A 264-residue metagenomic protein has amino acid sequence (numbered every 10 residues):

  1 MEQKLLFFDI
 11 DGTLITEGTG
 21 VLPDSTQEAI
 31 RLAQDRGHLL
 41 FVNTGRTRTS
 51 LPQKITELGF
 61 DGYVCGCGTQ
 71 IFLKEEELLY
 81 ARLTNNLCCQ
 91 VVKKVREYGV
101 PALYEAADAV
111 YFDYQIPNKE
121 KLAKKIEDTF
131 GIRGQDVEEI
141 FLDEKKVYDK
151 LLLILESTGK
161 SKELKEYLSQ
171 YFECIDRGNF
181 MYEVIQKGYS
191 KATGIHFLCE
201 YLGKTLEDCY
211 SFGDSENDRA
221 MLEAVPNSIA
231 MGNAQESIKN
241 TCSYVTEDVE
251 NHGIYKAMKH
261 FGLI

Functional and structural regions predicted by a protein language model:
M1, H38, F197-D208, F261-I264: Glycine-rich phosphate-binding loop signature in dinucleotide/nucleotide-binding domains
K4-T19: Asp-based phosphoryl-transfer active-site loop
T13, G20, R48, N217 (+1 more regions): Conserved Rossmann-like nucleotide-cofactor binding loop
V21, S25-K121: Active-site phosphate-binding/coordination module
S50-Q53, E163, G194, A220-M221 (+2 more regions): Phosphate- and divalent-cation-binding pockets in alpha/beta enzyme and binding domains that engage nucleotide-derived
K94, Y98-P101, E105-A224, N233: Conserved acidic, metal-coordinating active-site core of Asp-based, Mg2+-dependent phosphoryl-transfer enzymes
A224, G232-I264: Asp-based, Mg2+/Mn2+-dependent phosphohydrolase catalytic module
